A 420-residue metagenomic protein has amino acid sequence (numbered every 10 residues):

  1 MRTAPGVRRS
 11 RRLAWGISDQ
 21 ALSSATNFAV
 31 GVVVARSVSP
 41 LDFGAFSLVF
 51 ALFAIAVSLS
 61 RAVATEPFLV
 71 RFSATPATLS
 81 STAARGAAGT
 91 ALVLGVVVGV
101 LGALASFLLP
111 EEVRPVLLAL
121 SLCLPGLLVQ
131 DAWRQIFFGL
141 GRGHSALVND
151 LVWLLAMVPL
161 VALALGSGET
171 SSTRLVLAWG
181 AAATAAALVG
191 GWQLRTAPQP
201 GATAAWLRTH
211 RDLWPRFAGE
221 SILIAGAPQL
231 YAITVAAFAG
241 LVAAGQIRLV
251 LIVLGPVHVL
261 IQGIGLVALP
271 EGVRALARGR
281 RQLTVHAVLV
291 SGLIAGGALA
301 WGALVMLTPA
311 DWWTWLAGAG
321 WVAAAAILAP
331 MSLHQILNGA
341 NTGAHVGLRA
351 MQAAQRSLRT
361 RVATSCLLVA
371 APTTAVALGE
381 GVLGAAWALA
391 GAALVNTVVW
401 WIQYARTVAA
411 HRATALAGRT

Functional and structural regions predicted by a protein language model:
R8-A62, P215-V242, V369, T373 (+2 more regions): Signature of the first transmembrane helix
R11-N27, V49, F53, S58-S106 (+3 more regions): Membrane-water interface segments that mark the loop-to-transmembrane alpha-helix transition
R12-F28, V152-M157, L175-L194, T203-P270 (+2 more regions): Transmembrane helical elements of multi-pass membrane transporters/channels
N27, S60-A77, V250-R278, G347-A350: Helix-loop junctions and terminal segments of transmembrane helices in multi-pass membrane transport/translocation
P40-A51, L117, L241-G255, A325-L328 (+1 more regions): Small-residue hotspots at the loop-to-helix junctions and early N-terminal turns of transmembrane alpha-helices
R71, G126-V148, L333-V362: Membrane-interface junctions at transmembrane-helix termini in multi-pass inner-membrane proteins
A105-L120, L307-I336: Interfacial segments at transmembrane-helix termini and the short loops linking adjacent helices
L117-S121, L147-A197, C366-A370, V382-R406: Hydrophobic alpha-helical transmembrane segments
